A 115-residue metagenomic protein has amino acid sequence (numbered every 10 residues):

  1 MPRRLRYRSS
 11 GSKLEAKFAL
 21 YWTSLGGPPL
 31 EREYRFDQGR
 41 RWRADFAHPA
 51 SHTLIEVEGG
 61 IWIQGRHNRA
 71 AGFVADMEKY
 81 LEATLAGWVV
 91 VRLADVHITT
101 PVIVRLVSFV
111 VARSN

Functional and structural regions predicted by a protein language model:
M1-N115: Nucleic-acid endo/exonuclease domains
